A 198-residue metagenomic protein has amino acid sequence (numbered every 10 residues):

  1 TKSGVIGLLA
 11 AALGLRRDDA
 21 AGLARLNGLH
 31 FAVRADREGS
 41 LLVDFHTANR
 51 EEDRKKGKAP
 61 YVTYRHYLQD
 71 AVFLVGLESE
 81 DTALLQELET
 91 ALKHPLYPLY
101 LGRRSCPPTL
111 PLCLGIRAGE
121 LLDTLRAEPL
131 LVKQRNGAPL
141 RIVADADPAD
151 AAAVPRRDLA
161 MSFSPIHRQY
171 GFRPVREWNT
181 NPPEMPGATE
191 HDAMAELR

Functional and structural regions predicted by a protein language model:
T1-D53: Glycine/small-residue-rich interface belts in oligomeric ring/scaffold proteins and their assembly partners
A35-R198: Internal, well-folded beta-alpha domain core
